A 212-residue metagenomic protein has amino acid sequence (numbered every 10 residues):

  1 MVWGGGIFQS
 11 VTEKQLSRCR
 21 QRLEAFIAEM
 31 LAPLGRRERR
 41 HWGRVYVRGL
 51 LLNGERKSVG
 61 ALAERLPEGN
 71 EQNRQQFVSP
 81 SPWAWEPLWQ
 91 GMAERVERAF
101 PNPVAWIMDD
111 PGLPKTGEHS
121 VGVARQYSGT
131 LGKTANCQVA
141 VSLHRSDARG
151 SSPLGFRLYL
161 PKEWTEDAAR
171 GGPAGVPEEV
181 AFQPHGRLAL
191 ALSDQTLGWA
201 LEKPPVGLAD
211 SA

Functional and structural regions predicted by a protein language model:
W3-G6, S10-A212: Conserved, well-structured functional cores that handle cations and Mg-NTP chemistry
